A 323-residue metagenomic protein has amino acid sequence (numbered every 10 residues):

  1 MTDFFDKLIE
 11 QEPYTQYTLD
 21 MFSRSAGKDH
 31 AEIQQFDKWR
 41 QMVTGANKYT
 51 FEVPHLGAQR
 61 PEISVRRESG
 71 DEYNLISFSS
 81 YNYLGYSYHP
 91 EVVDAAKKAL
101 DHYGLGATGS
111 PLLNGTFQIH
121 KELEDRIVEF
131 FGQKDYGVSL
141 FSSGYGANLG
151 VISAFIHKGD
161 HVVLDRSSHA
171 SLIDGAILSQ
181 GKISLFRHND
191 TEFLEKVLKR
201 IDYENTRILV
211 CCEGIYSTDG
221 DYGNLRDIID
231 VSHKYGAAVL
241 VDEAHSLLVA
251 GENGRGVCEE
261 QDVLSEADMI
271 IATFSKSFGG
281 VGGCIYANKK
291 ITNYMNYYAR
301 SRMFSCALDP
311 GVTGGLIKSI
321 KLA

Functional and structural regions predicted by a protein language model:
T2-L105, A237: N-terminal "arm"/small-domain region of PLP-dependent enzymes with the aminotransferase-like
N82, H188-V241: Active-site phosphate-binding strand-loop segment of PLP-dependent enzymes
V93-S142: Conserved N-terminal alpha-helix of the aminotransferase class I/II PLP-enzyme fold
V151-A170: Conserved PLP-anchoring active-site segment centered on the Schiff-base-forming lysine
S179-Q180, Y235, E266: Short, structured coil segments at secondary-structure junctions
E259-Y294: Active-site PLP attachment segment
A307-A323: Structural motif of enzymes handling amino- and sulfur-group chemistry
